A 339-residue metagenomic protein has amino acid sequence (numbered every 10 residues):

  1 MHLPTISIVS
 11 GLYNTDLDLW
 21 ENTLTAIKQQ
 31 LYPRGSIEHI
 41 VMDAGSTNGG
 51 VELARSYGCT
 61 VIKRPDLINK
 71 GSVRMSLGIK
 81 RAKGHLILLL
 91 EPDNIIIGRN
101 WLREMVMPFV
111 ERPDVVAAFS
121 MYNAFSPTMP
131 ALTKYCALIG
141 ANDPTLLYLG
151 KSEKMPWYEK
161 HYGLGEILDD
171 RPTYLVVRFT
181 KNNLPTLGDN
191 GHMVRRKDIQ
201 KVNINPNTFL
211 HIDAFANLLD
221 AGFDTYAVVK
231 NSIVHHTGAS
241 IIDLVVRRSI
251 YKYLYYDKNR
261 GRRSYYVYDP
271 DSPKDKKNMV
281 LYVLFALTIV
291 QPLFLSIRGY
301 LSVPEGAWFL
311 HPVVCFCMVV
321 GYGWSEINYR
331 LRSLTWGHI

Functional and structural regions predicted by a protein language model:
T25-S36: Short, acidic, metal-binding catalytic loop of nucleotide-sugar glycosyltransferases
M42-V51, N94-I95: A conserved acidic beta->alpha catalytic loop
P65-A82, N100, E104: Glycine-rich, basic loop-to-helix element that forms the pyrophosphate-binding segment of sugar-nucleotide handling
H85-I95: Short beta-strand-to-loop acidic/aromatic patch adjacent to the donor-nucleotide binding site
N100-Y158: Conserved donor NDP-sugar-binding/catalytic core segment of glycosyltransferases
K151-V194, N207, I233: A recurrent flexible, glycine/aromatic-enriched loop bordering the glycosyltransferase active site that acts as
T186-L187, G191-V202, N207-N231, T237-G238: A short, conserved alpha-helix in the catalytic core of glycosyltransferases
I250, V267-I339: Non-catalytic, C-terminal membrane-associated alpha-helical segments of glycosyltransferases
